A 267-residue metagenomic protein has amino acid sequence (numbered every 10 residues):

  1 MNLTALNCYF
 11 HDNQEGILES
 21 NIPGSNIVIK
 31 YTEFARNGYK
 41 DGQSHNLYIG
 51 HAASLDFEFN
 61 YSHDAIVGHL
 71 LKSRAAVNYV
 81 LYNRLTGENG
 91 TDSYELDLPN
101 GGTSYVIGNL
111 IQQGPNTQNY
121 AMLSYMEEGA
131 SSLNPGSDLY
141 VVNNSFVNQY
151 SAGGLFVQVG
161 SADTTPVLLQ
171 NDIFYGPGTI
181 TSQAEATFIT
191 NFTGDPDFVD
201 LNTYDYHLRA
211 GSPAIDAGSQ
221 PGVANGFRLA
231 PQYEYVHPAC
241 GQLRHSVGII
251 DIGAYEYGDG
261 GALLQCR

Functional and structural regions predicted by a protein language model:
M1-D205, A224, V236-A239: Glycine- and acidic/polar-rich repeat regions and solenoidal domains
F192-G260: C-terminal accessory segments
A262-R267: Boundary/junction segments of secreted and surface-exposed precursor proteins
